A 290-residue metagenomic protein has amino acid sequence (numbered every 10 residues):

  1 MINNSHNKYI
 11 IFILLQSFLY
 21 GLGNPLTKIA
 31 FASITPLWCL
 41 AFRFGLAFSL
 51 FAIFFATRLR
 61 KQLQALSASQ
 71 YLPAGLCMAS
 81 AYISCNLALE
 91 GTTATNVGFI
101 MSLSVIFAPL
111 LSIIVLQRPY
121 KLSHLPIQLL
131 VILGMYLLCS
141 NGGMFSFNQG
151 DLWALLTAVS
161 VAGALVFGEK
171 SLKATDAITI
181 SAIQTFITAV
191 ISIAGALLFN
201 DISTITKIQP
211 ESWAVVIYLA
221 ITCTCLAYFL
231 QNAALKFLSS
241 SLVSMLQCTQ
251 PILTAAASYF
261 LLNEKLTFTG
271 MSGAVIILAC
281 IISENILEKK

Functional and structural regions predicted by a protein language model:
M1-W38, L76, S84, M144-K170 (+1 more regions): Glycine-/small-residue-enriched transmembrane alpha-helix faces in small-molecule transporters and effluxers
I2, H6, F44, L133 (+4 more regions): C-terminal-most transmembrane helix of multi-pass membrane proteins
S5-I10, S33-L37, A41, L63-A68 (+3 more regions): Juxtamembrane helix-entry segments on the extracytoplasmic side of multipass membrane proteins
S17, L40-F42, I83, V97-L103 (+3 more regions): Helix-helix packing/entry segments at the starts of transmembrane helices
L19, G23-N24, A52-M101, L137 (+1 more regions): Specific transmembrane alpha-helical segments of multi-pass solute transporters/efflux pumps, especially DMT/EamA
S33-S80, F107-L111, L130, S160-F167 (+3 more regions): Transmembrane alpha-helices of multi-pass small-molecule transport proteins
W38-S49, C77-M78, N86-P119, S123-H124 (+3 more regions): Specific alpha-helical transmembrane segments that line the substrate/conduction pathway and gating interfaces
A65-S69, G98-M101, I114-L137, M144-W153 (+1 more regions): Loop-to-transmembrane alpha-helix entry segments
